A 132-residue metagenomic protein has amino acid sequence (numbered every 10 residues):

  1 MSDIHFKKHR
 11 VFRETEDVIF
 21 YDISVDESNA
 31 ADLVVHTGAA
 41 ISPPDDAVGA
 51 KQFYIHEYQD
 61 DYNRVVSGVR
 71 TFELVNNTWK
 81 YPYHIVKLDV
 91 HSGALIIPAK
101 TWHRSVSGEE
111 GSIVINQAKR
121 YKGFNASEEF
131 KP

Functional and structural regions predicted by a protein language model:
M1-V90, E110-P132: Active-site region of the double-stranded beta-helix
S92-L95, A99-S105, K122: Histidine-centered metal-chelating micro-motifs
